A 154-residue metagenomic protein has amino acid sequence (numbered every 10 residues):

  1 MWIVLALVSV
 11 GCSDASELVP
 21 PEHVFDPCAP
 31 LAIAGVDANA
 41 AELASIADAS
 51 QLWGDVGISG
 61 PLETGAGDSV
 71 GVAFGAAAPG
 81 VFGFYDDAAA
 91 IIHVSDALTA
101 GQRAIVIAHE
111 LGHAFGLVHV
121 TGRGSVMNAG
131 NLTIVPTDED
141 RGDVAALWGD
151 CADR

Functional and structural regions predicted by a protein language model:
M1-V10: Sec-dependent bacterial lipoprotein signal peptides
C12-R154: Zinc-dependent metalloendopeptidases
